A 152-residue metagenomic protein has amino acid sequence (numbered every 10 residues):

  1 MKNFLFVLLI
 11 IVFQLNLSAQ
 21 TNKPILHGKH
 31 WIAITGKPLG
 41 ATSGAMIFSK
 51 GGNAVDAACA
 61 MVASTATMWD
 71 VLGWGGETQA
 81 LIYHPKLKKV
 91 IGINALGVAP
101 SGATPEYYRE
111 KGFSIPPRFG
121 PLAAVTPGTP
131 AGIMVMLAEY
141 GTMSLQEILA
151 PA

Functional and structural regions predicted by a protein language model:
M1-T21: Bacterial Sec-dependent N-terminal signal peptides
F4-F6, F13, F48, F113 (+1 more regions): Phenylalanine-focused residue identity feature
Q20-T42, M46, N53-A152: Noncatalytic scaffold domains of N-terminal-nucleophile
